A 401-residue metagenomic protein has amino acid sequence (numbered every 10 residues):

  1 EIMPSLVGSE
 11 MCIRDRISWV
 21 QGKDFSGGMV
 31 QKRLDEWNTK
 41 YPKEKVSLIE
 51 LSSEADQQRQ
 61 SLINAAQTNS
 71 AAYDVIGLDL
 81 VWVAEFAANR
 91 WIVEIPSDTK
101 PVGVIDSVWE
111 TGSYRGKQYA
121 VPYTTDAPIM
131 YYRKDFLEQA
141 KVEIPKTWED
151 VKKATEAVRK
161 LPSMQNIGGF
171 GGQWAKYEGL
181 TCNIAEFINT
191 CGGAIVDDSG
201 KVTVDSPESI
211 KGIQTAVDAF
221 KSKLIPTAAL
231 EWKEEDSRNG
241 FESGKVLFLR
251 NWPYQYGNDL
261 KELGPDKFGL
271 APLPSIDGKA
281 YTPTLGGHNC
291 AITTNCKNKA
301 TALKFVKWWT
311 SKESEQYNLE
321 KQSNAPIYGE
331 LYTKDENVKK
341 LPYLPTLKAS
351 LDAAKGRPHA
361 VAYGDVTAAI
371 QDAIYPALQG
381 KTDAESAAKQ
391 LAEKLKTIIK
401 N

Functional and structural regions predicted by a protein language model:
E1-G8, I13: Single conserved hydrophobic/aromatic residue that forms the stacking wall/gate of nucleotide- or nucleobase-binding
E10, R14-D24, E44-L51, D74-V75 (+3 more regions): Short, well-ordered beta-strand elements
E10, T111-G112, F268-A271, E320-A369 (+1 more regions): Long, aromatic- and glycine/proline-rich binding clefts that accommodate carbohydrate-like moieties
R33-S107, T111-S113, D135-K146, G240 (+3 more regions): Extracytoplasmic "Venus flytrap"/periplasmic binding protein-like
L78-A127, A140-E143, K152, S163 (+5 more regions): Hinge/lid segment of periplasmic solute-binding proteins
V93-V104, P162, G168-E178, C191-K211 (+5 more regions): Short, solvent-exposed loop/beta-turn-alpha elements that line the ligand-binding surface or hinge of extracytoplasmic
E138, K221, A349-N401: Conserved C-terminal helix/tail region of periplasmic/extracytoplasmic solute-binding proteins
T155-A157, S199-L230, L273: Glycine-centered hinge/linker elements that transmit conformational signals in sensory and ligand-binding systems
